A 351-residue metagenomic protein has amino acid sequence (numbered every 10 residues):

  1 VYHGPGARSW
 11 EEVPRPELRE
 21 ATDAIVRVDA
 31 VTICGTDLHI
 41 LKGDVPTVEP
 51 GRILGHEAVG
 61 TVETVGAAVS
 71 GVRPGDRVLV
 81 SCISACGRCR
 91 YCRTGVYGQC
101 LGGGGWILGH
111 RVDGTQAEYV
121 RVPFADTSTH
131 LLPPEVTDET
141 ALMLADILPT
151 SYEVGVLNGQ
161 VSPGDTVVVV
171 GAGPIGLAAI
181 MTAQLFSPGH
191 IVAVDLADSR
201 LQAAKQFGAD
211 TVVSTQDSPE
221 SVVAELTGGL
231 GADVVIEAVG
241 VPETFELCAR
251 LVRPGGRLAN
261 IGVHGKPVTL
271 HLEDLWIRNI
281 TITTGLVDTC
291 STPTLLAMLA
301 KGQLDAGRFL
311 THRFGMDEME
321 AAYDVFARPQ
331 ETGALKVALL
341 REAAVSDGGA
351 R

Functional and structural regions predicted by a protein language model:
P14-V31, D44-R93, P133-E135: Glycine-rich beta-strand-centered segment in the early N-terminal region that forms part of a ligand/cofactor-binding
R88-V170, G307: NAD(P)H dinucleotide-binding glycine-rich loop of Rossmann-like/cofactor-binding domains, especially the beta1-alpha1
P134-D217, S221: Mid-domain Rossmann-like dinucleotide-binding core that forms the NAD(H)/NADP(H) cofactor-binding site
N158-S162, F186, Q202-T281, S346-D347: Glycine-rich cofactor phosphate-binding loops and adjacent beta1-alpha1 units of small-molecule cofactor enzyme domains
D195, G262, L286: Conserved acidic E/D residue at the C-terminus of a beta-strand in Rossmann-like folds
E246-R250, T289-R351: C-terminal hydrophobic helical "lid"/dimerization subdomain of Rossmann-like NAD(P)H-dependent oxidoreductases
R257-A259, T269-F309: Rossmann-fold dehydrogenase core element
